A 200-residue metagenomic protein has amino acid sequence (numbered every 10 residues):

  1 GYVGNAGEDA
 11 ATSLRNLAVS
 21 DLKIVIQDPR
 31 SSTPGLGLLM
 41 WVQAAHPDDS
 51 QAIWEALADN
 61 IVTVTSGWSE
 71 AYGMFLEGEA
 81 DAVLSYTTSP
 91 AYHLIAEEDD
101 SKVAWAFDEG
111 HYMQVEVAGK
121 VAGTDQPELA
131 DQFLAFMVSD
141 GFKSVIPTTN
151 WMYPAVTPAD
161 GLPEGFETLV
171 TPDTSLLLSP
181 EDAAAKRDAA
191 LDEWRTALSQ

Functional and structural regions predicted by a protein language model:
G1-A82, H93: Extracytoplasmic ligand-binding site segments that recognize negatively charged/polar headgroups
G1-G7, Q43, Q114-E128, M137 (+1 more regions): A bilobed periplasmic-binding-protein/Venus flytrap-type ligand-binding module shared by bacterial periplasmic
Y2-V3, G7-E8, P29-T33, T88-A91 (+4 more regions): Solvent-exposed loop/turn segments at secondary-structure junctions within structured extracellular/periplasmic domains
A18, L39, Q43, Y72 (+5 more regions): Non-transmembrane alpha-helical segments in soluble domains of secreted/periplasmic/extracellular proteins
I24-S31, F136-A159: Periplasmic-binding protein-like
S50, A155-Q200: An extracytoplasmic/periplasmic, membrane-proximal ligand-sensing/linker region
E55-A58, V64-T65, E97-A122: Periplasmic-binding protein-like
L76, A80-S101, N150-W151: A ligand-binding cleft/hinge motif common to bilobed small-molecule-binding domains
